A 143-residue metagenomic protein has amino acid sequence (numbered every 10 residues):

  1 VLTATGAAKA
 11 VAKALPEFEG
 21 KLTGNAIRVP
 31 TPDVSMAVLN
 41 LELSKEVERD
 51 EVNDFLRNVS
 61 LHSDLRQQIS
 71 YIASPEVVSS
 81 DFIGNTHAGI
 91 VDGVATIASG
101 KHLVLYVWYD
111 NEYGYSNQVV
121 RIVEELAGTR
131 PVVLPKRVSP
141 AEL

Functional and structural regions predicted by a protein language model:
V1-L103: C-terminal substrate-binding/catalytic lobe of Rossmann-fold NAD(P)-dependent oxidoreductases
I83-L143: NAD(P)-dependent Rossmann-like dehydrogenase/reductase catalytic/cofactor-binding core
